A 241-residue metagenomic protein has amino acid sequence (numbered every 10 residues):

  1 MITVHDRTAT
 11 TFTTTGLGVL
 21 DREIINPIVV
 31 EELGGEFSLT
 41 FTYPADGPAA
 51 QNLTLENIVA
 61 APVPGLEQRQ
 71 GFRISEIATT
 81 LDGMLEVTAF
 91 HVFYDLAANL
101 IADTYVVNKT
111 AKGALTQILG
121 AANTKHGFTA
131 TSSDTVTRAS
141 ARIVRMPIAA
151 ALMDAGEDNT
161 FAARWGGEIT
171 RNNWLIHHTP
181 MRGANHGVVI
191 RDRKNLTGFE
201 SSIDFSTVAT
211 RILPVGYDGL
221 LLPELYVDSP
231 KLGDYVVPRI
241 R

Functional and structural regions predicted by a protein language model:
M1-N52, F90-Y94, L232-R241: Juxtamembrane "anchor/assembly" segments of surface/extracellular structural proteins
I2-T11, P44-T79, V107-K125: Short, acidic/charged, Gly/Pro-enriched secondary-structure junctions
T3, A184-R241: Acidic, small/polar-enriched beta strand-loop surface segments
T11-T15, R22-E23, E67-R69, L221-L225: Surface-exposed loop/edge segments in extracytoplasmic proteins
V19, I24, R73-I74, L196: A structural signal for short, hydrophobic beta-strand segments that form beta-sheets in beta-rich/all-beta domains
G71-R73, E86, G187, E224: Well-ordered beta-strand positions in beta-sheet-rich domains
L81-M84, T88-A209: Charged- and aromatic-enriched interaction segments used to assemble and dock large macromolecular complexes
